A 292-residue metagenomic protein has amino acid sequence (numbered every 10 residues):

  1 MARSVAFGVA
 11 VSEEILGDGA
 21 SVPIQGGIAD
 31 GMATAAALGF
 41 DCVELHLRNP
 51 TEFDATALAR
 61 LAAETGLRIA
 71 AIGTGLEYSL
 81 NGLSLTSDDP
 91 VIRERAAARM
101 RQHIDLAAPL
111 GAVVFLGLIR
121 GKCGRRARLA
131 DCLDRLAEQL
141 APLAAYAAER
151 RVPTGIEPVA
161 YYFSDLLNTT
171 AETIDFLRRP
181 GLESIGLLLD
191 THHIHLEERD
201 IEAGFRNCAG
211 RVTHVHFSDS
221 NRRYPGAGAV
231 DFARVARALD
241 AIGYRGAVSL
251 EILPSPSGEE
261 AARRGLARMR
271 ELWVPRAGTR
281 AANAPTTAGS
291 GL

Functional and structural regions predicted by a protein language model:
M1-A108, A267-L292: N-terminal pre-domain/capping segments
M1-R3, M32-A37, E52-T74, Q102-G111 (+4 more regions): Acidic (Asp/Glu)-rich catalytic clusters
V5-V11, V43-L45, I69-T74, V114-L116 (+4 more regions): Hydrophobic faces of well-ordered beta-strands that scaffold small-molecule active sites in alpha/beta enzyme cores
A10-L16, H46-R48, T74-E77, I119-G121 (+4 more regions): Active-site beta-loop-alpha junctions enriched in small/polar residues
V22, G26-G27, L83-G186, T279-N283: Active-site acidic/histidine proton-transfer and metal-coordination neighborhood in alpha/beta enzyme cores
V22-I24, L45-A57, C123-R125, Y161-L167 (+3 more regions): Acidic-and-aromatic substrate-binding clefts and catalytic sites of carbohydrate-active enzymes
A35, V43, A62, A96 (+7 more regions): Conserved, mostly hydrophobic/aromatic
C42-V43, A137-A236: Acidic/histidine-rich catalytic cores of soluble enzymes
